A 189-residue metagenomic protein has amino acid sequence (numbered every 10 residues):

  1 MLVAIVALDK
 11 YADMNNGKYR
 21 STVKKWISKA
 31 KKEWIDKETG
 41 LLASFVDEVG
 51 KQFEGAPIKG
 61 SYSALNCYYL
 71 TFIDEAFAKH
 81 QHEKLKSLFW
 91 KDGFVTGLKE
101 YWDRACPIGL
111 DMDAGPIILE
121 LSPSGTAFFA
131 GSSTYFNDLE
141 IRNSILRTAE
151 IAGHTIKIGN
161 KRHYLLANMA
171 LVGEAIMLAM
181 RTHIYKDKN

Functional and structural regions predicted by a protein language model:
M1-S124: Extended ligand-binding clefts on enzyme/binding-domain cores
A78-N189: CBM-like carbohydrate-recognition segments
